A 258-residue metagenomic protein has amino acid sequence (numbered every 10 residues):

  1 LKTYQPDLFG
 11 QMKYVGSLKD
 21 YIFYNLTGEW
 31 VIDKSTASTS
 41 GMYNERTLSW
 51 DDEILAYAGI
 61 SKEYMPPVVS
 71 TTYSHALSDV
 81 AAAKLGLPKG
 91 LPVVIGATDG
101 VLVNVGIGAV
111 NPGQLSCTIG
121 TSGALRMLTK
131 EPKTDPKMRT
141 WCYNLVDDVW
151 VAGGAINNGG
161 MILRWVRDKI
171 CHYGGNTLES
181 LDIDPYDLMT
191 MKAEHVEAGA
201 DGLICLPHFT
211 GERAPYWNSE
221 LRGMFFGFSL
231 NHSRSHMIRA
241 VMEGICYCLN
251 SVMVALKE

Functional and structural regions predicted by a protein language model:
K2-W30, T36-A37, G41-D52, A56-G59 (+1 more regions): Active-site core segments that coordinate phosphate-bearing ligands/cofactors across diverse enzyme families
G59-T71: A conserved helix-loop-beta module that forms one wall/lid of the active-site cleft in ATP-utilizing catalytic domains
T71-S78: Gly/charged, well-structured mid-domain segments that form the phosphate/adenylate-handling core of ATP-dependent
